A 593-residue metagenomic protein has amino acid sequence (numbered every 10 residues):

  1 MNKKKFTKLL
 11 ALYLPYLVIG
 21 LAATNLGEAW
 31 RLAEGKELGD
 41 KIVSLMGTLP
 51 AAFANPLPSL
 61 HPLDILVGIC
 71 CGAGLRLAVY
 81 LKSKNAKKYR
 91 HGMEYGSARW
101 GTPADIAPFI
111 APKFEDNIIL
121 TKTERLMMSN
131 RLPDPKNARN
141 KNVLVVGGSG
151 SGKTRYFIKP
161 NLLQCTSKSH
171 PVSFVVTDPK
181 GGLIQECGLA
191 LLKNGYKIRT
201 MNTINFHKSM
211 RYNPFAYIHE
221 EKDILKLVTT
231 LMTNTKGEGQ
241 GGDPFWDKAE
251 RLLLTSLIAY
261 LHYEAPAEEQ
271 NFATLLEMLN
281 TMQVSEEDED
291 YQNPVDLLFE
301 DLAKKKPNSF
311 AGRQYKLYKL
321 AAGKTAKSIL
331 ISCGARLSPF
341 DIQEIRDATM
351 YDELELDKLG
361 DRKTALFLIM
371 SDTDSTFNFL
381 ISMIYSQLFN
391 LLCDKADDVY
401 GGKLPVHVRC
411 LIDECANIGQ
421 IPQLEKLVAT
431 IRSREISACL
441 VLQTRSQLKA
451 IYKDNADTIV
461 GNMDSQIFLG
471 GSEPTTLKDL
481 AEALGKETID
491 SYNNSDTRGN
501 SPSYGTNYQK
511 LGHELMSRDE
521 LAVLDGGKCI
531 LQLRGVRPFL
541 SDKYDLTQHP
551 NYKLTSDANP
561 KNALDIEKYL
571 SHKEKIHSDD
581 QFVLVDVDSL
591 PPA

Functional and structural regions predicted by a protein language model:
M1-S151, R155-L163, K168-H170, K486 (+2 more regions): Basic- and hydrophobic-enriched, low-structure N-terminal and domain-boundary segments that flank ATP-binding catalytic
T24, L126, P133-I436, I451 (+3 more regions): P-loop NTPase motor domains
A104-A111, F379, C415, G471: A short glycine-/small-residue-rich loop at the edge of a beta-strand within enzyme catalytic domains
A111, M127-L132, K236-F245, A267 (+1 more regions): Low-complexity, polar-biased intrinsically disordered regions enriched in Pro/Ser/Thr/Gly
V428-I530: Conserved ATP-driven motor cores of ASCE-family P-loop NTPases powering translocation/secretion/packaging/pilus
